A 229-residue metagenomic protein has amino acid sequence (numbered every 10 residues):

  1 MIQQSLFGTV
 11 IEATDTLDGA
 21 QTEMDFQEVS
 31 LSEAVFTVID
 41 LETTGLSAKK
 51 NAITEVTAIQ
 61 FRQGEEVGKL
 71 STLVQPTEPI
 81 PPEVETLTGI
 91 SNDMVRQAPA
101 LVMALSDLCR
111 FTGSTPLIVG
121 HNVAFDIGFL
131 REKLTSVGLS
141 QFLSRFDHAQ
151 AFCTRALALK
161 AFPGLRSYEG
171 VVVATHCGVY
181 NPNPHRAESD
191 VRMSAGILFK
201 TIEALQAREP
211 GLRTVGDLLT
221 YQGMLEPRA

Functional and structural regions predicted by a protein language model:
M1-V29, G196-A229: Acidic two-metal-ion nuclease catalytic site recognized across multiple nuclease folds, prominently DnaQ/RNase D-T
I2-F146, P163-V179, P184-H185: Conserved non-catalytic scaffold segment of RNase H-like nuclease domains
T43-G45, A156, M193: Short, glycine/acidic-enriched loop or turn micro-motifs at the edges of active sites
T86, T154, T214-D217: Residue-level recognition of specific faces of alpha-helices
S140-A158: Conserved beta-strand -> loop -> alpha-helix junction used to position metal-binding or nucleic-acid-contacting
A156-L159, T175, G196-F199: Generic alpha-helical structural context detector
R186-F199: Acidic, divalent-metal-coordinating active-site segment for phosphoryl/phosphodiester hydrolysis, typified by short
